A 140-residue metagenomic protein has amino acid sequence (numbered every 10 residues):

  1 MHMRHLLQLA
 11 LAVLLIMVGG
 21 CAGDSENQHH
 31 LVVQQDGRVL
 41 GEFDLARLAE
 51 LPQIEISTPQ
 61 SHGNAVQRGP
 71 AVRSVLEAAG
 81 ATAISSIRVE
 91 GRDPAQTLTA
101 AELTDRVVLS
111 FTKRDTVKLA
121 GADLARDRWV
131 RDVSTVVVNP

Functional and structural regions predicted by a protein language model:
M1-G19: Sec-dependent bacterial lipoprotein signal peptides
H2-H5, C21-P140: N-terminal intrinsically disordered, low-complexity segments enriched in P/E/S/T
